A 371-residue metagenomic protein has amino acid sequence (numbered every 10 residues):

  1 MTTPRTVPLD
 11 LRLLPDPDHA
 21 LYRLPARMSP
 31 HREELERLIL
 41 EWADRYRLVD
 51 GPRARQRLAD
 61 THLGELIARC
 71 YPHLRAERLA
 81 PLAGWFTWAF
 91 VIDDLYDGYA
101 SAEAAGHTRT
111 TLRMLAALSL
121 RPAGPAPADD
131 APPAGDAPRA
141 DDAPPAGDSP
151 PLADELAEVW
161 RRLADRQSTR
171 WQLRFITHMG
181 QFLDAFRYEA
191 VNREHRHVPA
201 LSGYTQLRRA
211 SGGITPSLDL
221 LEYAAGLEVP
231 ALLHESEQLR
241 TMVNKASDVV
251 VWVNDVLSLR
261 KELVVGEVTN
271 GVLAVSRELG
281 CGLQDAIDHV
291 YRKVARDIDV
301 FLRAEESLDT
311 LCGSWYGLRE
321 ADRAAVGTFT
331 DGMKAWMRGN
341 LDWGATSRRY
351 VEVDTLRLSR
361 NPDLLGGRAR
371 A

Functional and structural regions predicted by a protein language model:
M1-A371: Alpha-helical, largely C-terminal catalytic domains that coordinate divalent metal ions via clustered Asp/Glu/His
